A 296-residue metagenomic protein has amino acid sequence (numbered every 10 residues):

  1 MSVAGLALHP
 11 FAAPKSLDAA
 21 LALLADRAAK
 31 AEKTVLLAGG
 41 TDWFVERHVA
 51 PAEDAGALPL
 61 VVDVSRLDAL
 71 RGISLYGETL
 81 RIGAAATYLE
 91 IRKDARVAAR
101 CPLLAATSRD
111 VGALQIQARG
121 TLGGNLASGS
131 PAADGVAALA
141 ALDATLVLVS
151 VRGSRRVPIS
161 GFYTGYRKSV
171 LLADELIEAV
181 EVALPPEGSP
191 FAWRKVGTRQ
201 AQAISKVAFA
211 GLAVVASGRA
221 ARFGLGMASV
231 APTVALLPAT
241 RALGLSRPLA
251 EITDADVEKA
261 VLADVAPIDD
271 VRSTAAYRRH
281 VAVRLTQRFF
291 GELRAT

Functional and structural regions predicted by a protein language model:
M1-T296: C-terminal structural segment of proteins
